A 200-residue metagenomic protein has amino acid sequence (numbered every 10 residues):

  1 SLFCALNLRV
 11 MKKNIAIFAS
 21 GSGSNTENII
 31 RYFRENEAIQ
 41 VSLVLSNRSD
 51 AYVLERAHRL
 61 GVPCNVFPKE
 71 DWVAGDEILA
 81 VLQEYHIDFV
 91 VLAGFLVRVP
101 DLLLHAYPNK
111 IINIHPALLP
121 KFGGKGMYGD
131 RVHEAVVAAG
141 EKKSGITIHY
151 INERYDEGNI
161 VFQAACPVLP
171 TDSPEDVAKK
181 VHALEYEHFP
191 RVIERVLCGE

Functional and structural regions predicted by a protein language model:
F3, N7-E200: One-carbon transfer enzymes
